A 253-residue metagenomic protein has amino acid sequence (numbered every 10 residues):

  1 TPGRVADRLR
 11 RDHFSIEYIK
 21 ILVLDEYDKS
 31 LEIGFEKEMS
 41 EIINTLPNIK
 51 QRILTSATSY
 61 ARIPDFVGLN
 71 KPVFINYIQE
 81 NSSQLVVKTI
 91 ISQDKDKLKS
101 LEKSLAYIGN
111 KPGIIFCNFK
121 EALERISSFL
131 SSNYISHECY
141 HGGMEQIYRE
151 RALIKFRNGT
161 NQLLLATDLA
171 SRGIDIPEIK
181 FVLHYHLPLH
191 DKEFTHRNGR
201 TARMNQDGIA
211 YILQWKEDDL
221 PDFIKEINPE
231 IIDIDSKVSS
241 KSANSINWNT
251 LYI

Functional and structural regions predicted by a protein language model:
T1-G3, E26, T55-S59, N118-F119 (+2 more regions): A short beta-strand-to-loop transition that corresponds to the Sensor-1 phosphate-sensing loop of AAA+ P-loop ATPases
P2, D25-Y27, E178, Y185: Walker B catalytic acidic pair
P2-I21, N44, K155, D168 (+1 more regions): Conserved helix/coil segment N-terminal to the catalytic DExD/H
H13-Q79: Post-DEXD/H (motif II) to motif III coupling segment of the RecA-like Helicase ATP-binding lobe
I21, R52-L54, G113-I115, H137 (+2 more regions): Hydrophobic/aliphatic anchor position in the core parallel beta-sheet of P-loop NTPase nucleotide-binding domains
L46-I49, G109-N110, S128, S132-N133 (+5 more regions): Arginine-glycine-biased low-complexity disordered regions
Q84-S132: Conserved interdomain hinge at the start of the Helicase C-terminal
L123-F129, Y134-S171: Conserved helicase ATPase core of P-loop NTP-dependent helicases/translocases
